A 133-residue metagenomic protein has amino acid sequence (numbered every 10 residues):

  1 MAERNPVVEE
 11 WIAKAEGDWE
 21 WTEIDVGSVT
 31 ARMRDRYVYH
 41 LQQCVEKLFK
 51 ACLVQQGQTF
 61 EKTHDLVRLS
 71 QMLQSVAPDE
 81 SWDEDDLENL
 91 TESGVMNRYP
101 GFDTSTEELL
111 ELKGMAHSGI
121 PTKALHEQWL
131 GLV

Functional and structural regions predicted by a protein language model:
M1-V133: Terminal alpha-helical segments
